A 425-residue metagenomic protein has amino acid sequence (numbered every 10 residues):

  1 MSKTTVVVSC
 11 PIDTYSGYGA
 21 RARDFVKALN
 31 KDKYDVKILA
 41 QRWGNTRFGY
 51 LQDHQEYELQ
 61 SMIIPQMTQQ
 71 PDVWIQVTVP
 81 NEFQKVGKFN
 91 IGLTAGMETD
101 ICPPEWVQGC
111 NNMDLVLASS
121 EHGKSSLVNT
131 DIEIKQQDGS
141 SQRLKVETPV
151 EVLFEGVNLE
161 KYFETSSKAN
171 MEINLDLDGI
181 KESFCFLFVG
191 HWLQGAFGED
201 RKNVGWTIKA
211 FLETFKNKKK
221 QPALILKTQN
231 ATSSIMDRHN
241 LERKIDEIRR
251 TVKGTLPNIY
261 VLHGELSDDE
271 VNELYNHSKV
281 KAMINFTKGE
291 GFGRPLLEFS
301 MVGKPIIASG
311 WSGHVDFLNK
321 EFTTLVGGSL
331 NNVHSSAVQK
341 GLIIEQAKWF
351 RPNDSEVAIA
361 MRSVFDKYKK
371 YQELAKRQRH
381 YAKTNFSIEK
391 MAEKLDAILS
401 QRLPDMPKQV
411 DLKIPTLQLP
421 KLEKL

Functional and structural regions predicted by a protein language model:
M1-P71, A223, E393, I398 (+1 more regions): N-terminal pre-catalytic "stem/leader" segment of glycosyltransferase-like enzymes
V7-S9, N45-N129: Extended catalytic core of nucleotide-activated donor transferases of GT-like folds
R21-R23, K27-A28, L159-E273: Conserved catalytic-core segment of nucleotide-activated headgroup transferases in glycan assembly
L115-K168: Donor nucleotide-sugar binding/catalytic pocket of nucleotide-sugar-dependent glycosyltransferases
N230, V338-L425: C-terminal amphipathic helix plus adjacent low-complexity, charged tail appended to glycosyltransferase catalytic
N272, L297-P305, S312-D316: Short alpha-helical segment that forms part of, or immediately flanks, the ligand-binding pocket in carbohydrate-active
E273-G291, M301-K304: Acidic donor-binding loop of glycosyltransferase active sites
P305-A308, T324-L325: Short hydrophobic beta-strand element within catalytic cores of glycosyltransferases and related nucleotide-activated
